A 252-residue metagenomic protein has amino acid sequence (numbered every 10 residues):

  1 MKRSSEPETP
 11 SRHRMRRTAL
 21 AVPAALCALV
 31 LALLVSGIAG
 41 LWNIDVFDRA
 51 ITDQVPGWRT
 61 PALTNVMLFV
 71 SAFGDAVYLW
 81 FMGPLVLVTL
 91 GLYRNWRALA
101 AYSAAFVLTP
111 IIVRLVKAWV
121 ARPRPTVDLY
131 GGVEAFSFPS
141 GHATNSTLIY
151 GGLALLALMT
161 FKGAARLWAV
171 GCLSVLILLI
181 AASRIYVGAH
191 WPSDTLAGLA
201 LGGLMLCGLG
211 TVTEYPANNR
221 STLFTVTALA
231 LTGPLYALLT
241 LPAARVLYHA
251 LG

Functional and structural regions predicted by a protein language model:
M1-Y78, M82, K117-Y130, L251-G252: N-terminal transmembrane-helix/juxtamembrane module of multi-pass inner/ER membrane proteins
T9-A24, A100, W168, R220-T227: N-terminal export and membrane-targeting signals
A21-G37, L85-T89, L229-A243: Hydrophobic core of alpha-helical transmembrane segments in multi-pass integral membrane proteins
A25-L26, Y102-P110, L199, G203: Alpha-helical transmembrane spans of integral membrane proteins, capturing the lipid-embedded, hydrophobic core of TM
A39-N43, L108, S183-V187: Hydrophobic alpha-helical membrane-associated segments
D45-T52, F81-L173: Membrane-interface loops
L129-L251: Membrane-embedded catalytic cores of phosphoryl/pyrophosphoryl-handling enzymes
